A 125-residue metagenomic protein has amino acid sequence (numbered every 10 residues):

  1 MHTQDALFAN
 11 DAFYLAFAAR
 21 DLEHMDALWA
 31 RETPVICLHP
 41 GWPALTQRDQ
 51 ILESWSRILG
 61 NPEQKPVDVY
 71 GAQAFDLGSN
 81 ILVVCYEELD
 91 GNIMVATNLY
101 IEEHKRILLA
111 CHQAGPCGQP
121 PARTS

Functional and structural regions predicted by a protein language model:
M1-H24, I36-S125: A beta-strand edge to alpha-helix "cap/lid" segment located at domain peripheries
A30: Helix-to-beta-strand junctions that scaffold the AdoMet/dcAdoMet cofactor pocket in Class I SAM-dependent enzymes
